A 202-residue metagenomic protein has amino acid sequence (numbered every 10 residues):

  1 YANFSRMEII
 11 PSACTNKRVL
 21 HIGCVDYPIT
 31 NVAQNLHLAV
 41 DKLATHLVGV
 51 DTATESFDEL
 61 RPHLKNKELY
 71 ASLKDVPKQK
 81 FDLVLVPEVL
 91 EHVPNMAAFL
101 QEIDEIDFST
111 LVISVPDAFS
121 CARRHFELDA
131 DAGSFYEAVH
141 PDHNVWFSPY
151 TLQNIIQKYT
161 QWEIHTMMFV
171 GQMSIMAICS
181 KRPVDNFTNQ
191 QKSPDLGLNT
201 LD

Functional and structural regions predicted by a protein language model:
Y1-S12: Class I SAM-dependent methyltransferase Rossmann-like catalytic core, especially the SAM/SAH-binding loop
N3-F4, T52, L73-D75, P94-D202: S-adenosyl-L-methionine-dependent methyltransferase catalytic module, highlighting the catalytic core
K17-V32: Conserved class I S-adenosyl-L-methionine
H46-D51: Conserved SAM-binding motif I beta-strand of class I
F57-D58: Short alpha-helix immediately C-terminal to the canonical SAM-binding loop
H63-D75: Conserved SAM-binding strand-loop segment of SAM-dependent methyltransferases
L85: A conserved beta-strand element that flanks and buttresses the S-adenosyl-L-methionine
E88-H92: A short His-aromatic
